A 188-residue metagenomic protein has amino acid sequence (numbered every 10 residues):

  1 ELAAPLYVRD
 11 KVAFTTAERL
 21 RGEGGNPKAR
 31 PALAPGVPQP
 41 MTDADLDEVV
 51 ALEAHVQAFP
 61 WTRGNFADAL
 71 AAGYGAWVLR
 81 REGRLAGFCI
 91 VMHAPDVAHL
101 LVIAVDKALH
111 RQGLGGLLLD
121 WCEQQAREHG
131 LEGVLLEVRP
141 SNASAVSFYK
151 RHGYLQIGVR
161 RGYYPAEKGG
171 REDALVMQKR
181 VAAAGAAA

Functional and structural regions predicted by a protein language model:
E1-L33: Oxyanion-binding and handling regions
P5-Y7, A76, V176: Conserved hydrophobic/aromatic beta-strand scaffold that supports enzyme active sites
P40-Q112, G116-H129, V159-G162, Q178-A188: Acetyl-CoA-dependent GNAT
V105, R139-P140: Short amphipathic helical patch at the helix-1/turn junction of helix-turn-helix
L119, N142-A145, G162-K168: Short glycine/proline-centered loop/turn elements that form peptide/ligand docking sites
H129, S147, R151-H152: Structural motif
L135-E137, K150, L155-V176: Conserved catalytic-core motifs of GNAT/GCN5-like acyltransferases
